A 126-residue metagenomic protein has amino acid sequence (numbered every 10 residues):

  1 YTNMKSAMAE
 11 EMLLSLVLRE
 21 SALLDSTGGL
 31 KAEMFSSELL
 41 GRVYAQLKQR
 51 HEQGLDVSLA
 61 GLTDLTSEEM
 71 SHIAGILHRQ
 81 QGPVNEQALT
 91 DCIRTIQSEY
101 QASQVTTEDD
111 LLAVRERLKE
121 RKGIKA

Functional and structural regions predicted by a protein language model:
Y1-Q53, T90-I93, T107, R115-R117 (+1 more regions): Non-catalytic protein-protein interaction segments used by genome-maintenance enzymes to assemble and couple activities
K48-A126: Bacterial replisome coupling helices
